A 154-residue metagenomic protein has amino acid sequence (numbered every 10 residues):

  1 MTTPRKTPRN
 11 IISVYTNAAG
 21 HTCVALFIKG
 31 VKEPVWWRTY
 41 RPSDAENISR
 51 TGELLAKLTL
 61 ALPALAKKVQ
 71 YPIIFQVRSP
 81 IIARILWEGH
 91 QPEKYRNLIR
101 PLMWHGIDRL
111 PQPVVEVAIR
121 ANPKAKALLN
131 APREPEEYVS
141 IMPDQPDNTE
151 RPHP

Functional and structural regions predicted by a protein language model:
M1-S13, E33, L128, E137 (+1 more regions): Terminal domain-start segments
T2-G52, P63-A64: RNase H-like nuclease fold core
S13, I74, V114-E116: Ser/Thr- (and often Asn-) enriched beta-sheet segments in non-cytosolic proteins
H21, I82-P154: C-terminal functional segments of enzyme domains
N47-L55, P92-R96: Flexible, glycine- and charge-enriched loops at secondary-structure boundaries
A56-F75, H105-G106: Short, basic/hydrophobic alpha-helical segments
I73-A83: Acidic/histidine-rich, metal-coordinating catalytic segments
